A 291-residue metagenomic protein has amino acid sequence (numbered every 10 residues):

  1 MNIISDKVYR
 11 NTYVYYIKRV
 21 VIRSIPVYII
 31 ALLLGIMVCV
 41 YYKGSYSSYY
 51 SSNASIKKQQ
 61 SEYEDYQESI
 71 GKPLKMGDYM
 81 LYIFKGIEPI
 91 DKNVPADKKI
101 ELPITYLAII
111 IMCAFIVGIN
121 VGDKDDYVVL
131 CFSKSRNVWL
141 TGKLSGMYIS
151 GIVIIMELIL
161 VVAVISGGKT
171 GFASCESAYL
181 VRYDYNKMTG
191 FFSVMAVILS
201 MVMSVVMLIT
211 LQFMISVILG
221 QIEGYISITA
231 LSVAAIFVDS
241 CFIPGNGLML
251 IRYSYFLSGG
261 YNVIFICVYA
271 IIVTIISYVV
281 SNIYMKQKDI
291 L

Functional and structural regions predicted by a protein language model:
M1-I30: Aromatic- and glycine-rich beta-strand/loop motifs that create alpha-glucan
Y13-I17, N137-Y148: Interfacial transmembrane-helix starts/ends
R19, Q212-I218, A235-D239: Hydrophobic alpha-helical transmembrane segments
I30-L34, G220-I236, V273: Central hydrophobic cores of alpha-helical transmembrane segments in multi-pass integral membrane proteins
L32-N120, T141-I222, R252-A270: Secretory targeting signals
A114-F132, R136: Transmembrane helix boundary and interhelical loop/hinge segments in multi-pass membrane proteins
D239-Y253: Transmembrane alpha-helical segments of integral membrane proteins
S281-L291: Membrane-interface capping segments at transmembrane-helix boundaries
